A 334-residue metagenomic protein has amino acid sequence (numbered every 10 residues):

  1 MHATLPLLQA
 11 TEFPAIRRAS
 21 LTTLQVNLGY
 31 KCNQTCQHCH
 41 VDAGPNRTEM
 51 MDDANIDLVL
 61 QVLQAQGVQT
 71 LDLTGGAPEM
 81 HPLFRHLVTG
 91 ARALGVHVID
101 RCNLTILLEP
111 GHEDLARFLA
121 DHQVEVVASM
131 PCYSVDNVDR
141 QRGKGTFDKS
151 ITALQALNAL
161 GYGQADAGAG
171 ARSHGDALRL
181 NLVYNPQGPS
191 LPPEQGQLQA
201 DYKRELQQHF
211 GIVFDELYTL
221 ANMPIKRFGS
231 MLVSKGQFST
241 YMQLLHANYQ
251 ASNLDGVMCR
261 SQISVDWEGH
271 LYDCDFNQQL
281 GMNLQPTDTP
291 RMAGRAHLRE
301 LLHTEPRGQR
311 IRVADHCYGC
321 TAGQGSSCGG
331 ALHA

Functional and structural regions predicted by a protein language model:
H2-G75, E79-G90, V96: Conserved alpha-helical substructure of the radical SAM core
E12-A15, N248-S252, E305-G308: Short, P/G- and charge-enriched loop/turn segments at secondary-structure junctions
T23, A43-D52, Q66-H81, R92-G111 (+3 more regions): Core AdoMet radical
T35, G67, H122-Q123, R179 (+2 more regions): Short loop/turn motifs at secondary-structure junctions
S134-M258: Radical SAM enzyme [4Fe-4S]-AdoMet core and its adjacent flexible, acidic and glycine-rich loops/tails across
A247, N253-R260, L271-G281: Zinc-dependent deaminase catalytic domain
V265-D266: Short, acidic, Ser/Thr-enriched surface-loop or helix-capping motifs
H270-A334: Flexible mid-to-C-terminal extensions adjoining Fe-S/redox cofactors in radical SAM and related proteins
